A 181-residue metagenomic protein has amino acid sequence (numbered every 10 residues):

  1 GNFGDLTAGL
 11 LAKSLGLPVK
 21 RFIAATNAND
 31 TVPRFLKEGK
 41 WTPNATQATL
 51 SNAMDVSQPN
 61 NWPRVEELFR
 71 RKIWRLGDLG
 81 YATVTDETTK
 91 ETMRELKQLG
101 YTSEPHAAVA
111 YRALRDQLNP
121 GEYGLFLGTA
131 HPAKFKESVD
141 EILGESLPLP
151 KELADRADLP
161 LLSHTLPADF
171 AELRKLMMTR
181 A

Functional and structural regions predicted by a protein language model:
N2-A181: PLP-dependent amino-acid enzyme catalytic core
